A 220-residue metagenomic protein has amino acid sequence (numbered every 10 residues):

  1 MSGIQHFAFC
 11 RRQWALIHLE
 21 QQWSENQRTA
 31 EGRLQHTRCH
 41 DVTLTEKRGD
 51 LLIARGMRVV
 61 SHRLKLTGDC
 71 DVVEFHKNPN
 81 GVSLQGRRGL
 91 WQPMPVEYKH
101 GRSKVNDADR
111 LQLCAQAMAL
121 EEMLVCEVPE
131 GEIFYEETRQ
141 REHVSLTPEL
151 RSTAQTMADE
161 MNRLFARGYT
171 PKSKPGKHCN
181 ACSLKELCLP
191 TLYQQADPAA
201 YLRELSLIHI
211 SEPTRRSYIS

Functional and structural regions predicted by a protein language model:
M1-P95, L207: Metal-dependent nuclease catalytic cores that hydrolyze phosphodiester bonds in DNA/RNA, characterized by
C10, Q116, I210: Calmodulin-binding IQ motif helices
L19, K185-E204: Iron-sulfur (Fe-S) cluster-binding segments and ferredoxin-like electron-carrier domains, especially [2Fe-2S]
C39-V42, E136-T147, L205-L207, S211: Short, mixed-charge aromatic SLiMs
H62, G68, E74-G168, P175 (+2 more regions): Nucleic-acid nuclease catalytic cores
I208-S220: Single conserved hydrophobic/aromatic residue that forms the stacking wall/gate of nucleotide- or nucleobase-binding
